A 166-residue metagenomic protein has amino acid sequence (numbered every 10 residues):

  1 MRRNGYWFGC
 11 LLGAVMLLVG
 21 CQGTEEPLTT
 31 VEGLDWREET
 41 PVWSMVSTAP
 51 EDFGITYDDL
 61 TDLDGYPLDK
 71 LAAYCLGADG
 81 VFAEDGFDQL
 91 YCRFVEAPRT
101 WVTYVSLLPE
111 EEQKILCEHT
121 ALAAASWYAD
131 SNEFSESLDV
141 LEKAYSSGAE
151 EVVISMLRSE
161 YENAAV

Functional and structural regions predicted by a protein language model:
M1-F8: Bacterial N-terminal signal peptides that target proteins for export
L11: Short beta-strand->alpha-helix linker/helix-N-cap micro-motif that forms a surface specificity/interaction loop
L17-G20: C-terminal motif of bacterial Sec signal peptides marking the signal peptidase cleavage site
E25-V166: Non-catalytic all-alpha helical scaffold/repeat segments
